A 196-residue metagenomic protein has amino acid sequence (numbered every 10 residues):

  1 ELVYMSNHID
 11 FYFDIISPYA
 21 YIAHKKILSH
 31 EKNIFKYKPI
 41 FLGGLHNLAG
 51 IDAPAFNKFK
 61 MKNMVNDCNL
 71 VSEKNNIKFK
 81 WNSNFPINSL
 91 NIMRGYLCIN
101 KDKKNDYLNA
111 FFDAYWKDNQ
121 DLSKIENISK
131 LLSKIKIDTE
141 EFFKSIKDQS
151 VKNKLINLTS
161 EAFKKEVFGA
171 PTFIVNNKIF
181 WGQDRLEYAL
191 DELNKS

Functional and structural regions predicted by a protein language model:
E1-Y4: Short, Lys/Arg-enriched N-terminal segments with co-localized hydrophobic residues within the first ~10-30 amino acids
N7-Y37, D106, A110-S196: C-terminal cap of thioredoxin/glutaredoxin-like
I15, Y19-D118: Structural alpha/beta surface segment adjacent to cysteine/selenocysteine redox centers across thiol/disulfide enzymes
